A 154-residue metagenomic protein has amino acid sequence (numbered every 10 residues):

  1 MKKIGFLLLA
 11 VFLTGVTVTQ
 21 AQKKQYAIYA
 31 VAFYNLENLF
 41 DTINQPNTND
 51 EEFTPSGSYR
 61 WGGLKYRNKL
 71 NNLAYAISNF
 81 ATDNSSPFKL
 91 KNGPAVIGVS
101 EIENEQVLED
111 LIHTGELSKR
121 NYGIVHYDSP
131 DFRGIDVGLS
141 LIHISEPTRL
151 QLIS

Functional and structural regions predicted by a protein language model:
M1-K24: Bacterial Sec-dependent N-terminal signal peptides
G5-F6, N104, S154: Intrinsically disordered, low-complexity segments enriched in glycine/proline and serine/threonine
T17-V18, S118-V125, R149: Short secondary-structure capping/junction motifs at helix and strand boundaries
A21-T114, V125-D136: N-terminal, active-site-proximal structural segment of metallo-dependent hydrolase catalytic domains
S86, R120-N121, I153: Secondary-structure boundary/capping residues
I112-K119, L141: Short, surface-exposed basic-aromatic patches at helix termini and helix-loop junctions that form
I142-S154: Single conserved hydrophobic/aromatic residue that forms the stacking wall/gate of nucleotide- or nucleobase-binding
